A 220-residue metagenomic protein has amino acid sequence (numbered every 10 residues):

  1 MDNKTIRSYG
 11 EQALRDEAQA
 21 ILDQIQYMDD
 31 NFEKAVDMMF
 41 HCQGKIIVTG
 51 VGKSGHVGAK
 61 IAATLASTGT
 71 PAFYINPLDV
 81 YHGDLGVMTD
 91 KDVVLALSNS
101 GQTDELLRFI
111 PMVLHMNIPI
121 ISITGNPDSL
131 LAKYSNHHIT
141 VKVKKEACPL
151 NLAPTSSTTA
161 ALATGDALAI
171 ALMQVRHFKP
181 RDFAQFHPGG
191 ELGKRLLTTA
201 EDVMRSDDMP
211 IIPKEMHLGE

Functional and structural regions predicted by a protein language model:
D2-G44: An N-terminal, well-structured beta->alpha segment
D16, D23, K34, M38-H41 (+7 more regions): Alpha-helical scaffold segments in soluble metabolic enzymes
A18-M28, A96-Q102, I212-E215: Short, glycine-rich nucleotide/cofactor-binding loops
N31-A35, V80-D84, E220: Short acidic active-site motifs
G44-A163, A169-M173: Glycine-rich phosphate-binding loops that contact phosphosugars or nucleotide phosphates
P149-L150, H187-L192: Conserved Rossmann-fold dehydrogenase catalytic segment
A167-Q174, F178-G189: Long, charge-dense, solvent-exposed interaction surfaces that engage phosphate-rich ligands
K194-E220: Bateman/CBS regulatory modules and CBS-like beta-alpha motifs in cytosolic regions of diverse proteins
